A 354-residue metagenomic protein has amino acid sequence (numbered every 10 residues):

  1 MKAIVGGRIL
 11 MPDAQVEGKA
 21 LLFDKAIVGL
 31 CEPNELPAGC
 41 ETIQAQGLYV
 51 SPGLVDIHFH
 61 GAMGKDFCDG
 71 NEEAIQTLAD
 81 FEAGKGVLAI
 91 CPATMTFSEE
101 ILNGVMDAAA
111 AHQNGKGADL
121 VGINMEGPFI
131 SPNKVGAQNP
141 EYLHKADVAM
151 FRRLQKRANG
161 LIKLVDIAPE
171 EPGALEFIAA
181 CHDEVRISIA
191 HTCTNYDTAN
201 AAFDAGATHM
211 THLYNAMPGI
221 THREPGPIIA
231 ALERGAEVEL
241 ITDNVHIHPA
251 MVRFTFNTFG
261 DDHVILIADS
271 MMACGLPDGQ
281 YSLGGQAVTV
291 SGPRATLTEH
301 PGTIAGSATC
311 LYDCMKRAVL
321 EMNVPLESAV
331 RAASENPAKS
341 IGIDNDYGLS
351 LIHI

Functional and structural regions predicted by a protein language model:
M1-P37, I343: N-terminal metal-binding scaffold of metallo-dependent hydrolase/deaminase domains
K2-G6, D13, L36-Q76, D80: Replace "His-x-His-based motif
L48-V50, I57, F67-D119, Y142-R157 (+1 more regions): Alpha-helical scaffold segments that flank or form the walls of functional sites
H60, Q76-V105, A118-S131, A158-E170 (+4 more regions): Divalent metal-dependent hydrolysis catalytic cores, especially in the metallo-beta-lactamase
S98-L102, E170-P172, S188-T192, I241-R253 (+1 more regions): Active-site glycine- and acidic-residue-rich loops that bind and position anionic ligands or nucleotide-like cofactors
M125, P132-G226: Divalent metal-binding pocket/active-site signature
T198-S328, K339-D346: Active-site-adjacent C-terminal substructures of enzyme catalytic domains
I352-I354: Conserved small/polar residues in nucleotide/adenosyl-binding loops
